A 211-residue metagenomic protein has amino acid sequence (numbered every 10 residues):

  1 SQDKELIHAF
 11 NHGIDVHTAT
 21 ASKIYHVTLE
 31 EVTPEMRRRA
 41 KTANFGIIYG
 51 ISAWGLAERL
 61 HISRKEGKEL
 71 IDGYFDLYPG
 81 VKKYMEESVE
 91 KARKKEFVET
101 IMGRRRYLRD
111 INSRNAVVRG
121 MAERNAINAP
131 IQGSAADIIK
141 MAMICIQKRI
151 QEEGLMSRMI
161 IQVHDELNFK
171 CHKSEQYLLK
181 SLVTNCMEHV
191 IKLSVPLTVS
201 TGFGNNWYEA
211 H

Functional and structural regions predicted by a protein language model:
S1-H211: Conserved catalytic core of nucleotide polymerization and phosphodiester-bond processing enzymes
